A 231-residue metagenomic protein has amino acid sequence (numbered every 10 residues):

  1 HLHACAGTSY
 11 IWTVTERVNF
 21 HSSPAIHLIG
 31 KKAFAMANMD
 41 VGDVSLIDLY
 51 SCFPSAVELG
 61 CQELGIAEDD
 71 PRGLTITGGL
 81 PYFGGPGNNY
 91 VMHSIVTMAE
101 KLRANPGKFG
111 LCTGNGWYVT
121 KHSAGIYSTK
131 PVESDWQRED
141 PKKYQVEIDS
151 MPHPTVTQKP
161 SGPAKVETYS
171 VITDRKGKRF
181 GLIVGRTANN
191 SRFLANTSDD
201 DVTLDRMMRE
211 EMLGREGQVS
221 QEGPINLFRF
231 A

Functional and structural regions predicted by a protein language model:
H1-G7, V41-Y50, D69-G78, N105-N115: Beta-strand segments within the central parallel beta-sheet cores of soluble alpha/beta enzyme folds
H1-P24, L28, K32, V96-T97 (+3 more regions): Condensing-enzyme catalytic core mediating Claisen C-C bond formation in acyl metabolism
H3-W12, F20-A25, E63-S94: Conserved catalytic cysteine-centered active-site region of acyl-thioester-dependent Claisen-condensing enzymes
T15-V18, S51-E68, G85-Y90, V119-K130: Short glycine/threonine-rich loop-to-helix capping motif typified by GTGT followed within a few residues by an Asp-Pro
G30-D43: Phosphate/pyrophosphate-binding loops at sites that engage ATP/ADP/AMP, CoA/4′-phosphopantetheine, polyphosphate
M36-M39, F53, P86-P106: Active-site-proximal alpha-helical scaffold in enzymes
N190-M208: Beta-strand/loop nucleic-acid-binding surfaces
V202-S220: Short nucleic-acid-contacting surface segments enriched for D/E, G, S/T with interspersed K/R
